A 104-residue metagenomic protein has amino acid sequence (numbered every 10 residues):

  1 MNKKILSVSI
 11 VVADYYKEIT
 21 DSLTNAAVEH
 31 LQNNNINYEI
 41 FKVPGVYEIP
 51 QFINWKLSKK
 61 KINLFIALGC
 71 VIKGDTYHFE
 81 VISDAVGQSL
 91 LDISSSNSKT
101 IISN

Functional and structural regions predicted by a protein language model:
M1-I40: Glycine-rich phosphate/diphosphate-binding loop of Rossmann-like nucleotide-binding domains
K3, E18-S22, A26, P44-E48 (+2 more regions): Conserved active-site and cofactor/substrate-binding residues in soluble primary-metabolism enzymes
L6, V86-N104: C-terminal binding/interaction regions
L6-K17, Q51-S58, S96-S98: Short N-terminal secondary-structure initiator segments
V12, P44-G45, C70: Short glycine-rich, polar/acidic loop-and-turn segments at beta strand-coil junctions
H30-K59: Active-site rim loops that border cofactor/substrate pockets in soluble metabolic enzymes
I40, N63-L68, T100-N104: Short beta-strand segments at enzyme active-site cores
F52-L90, S94: Glycine-rich phosphate-binding loop
